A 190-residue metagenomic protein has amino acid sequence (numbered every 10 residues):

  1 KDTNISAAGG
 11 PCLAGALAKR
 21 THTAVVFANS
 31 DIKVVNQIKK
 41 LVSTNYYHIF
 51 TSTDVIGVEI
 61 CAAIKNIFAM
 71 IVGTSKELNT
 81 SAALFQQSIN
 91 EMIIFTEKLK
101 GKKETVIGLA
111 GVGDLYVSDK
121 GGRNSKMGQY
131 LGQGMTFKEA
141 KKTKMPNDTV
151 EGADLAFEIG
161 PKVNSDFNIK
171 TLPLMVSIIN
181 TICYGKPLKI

Functional and structural regions predicted by a protein language model:
K1-C12: Rossmann-fold NAD(P)-binding glycine/threonine-rich loop
D2-N4, H22-T105: Internal alpha-helical scaffold of NAD(P)-dependent oxidoreductase catalytic cores
G10, H22, N124: ATP/adenylate-binding site constellation spanning eukaryotic-like Ser/Thr protein kinases, ABC-transporter
C12, K33, G122: Short alpha-helical
A14-A16, V58: Flexible, glycine-rich beta-alpha linker
G15, N36, S125: Alpha-helical elements of the RecA-like P-loop NTPase motor core of helicases
L17-T21, G121: Short acidic, glycine/serine/threonine-rich loops at helix termini
K65, M70-G73, I89, E97-I190: NAD(P)-dependent Rossmann-like dehydrogenase/reductase catalytic/cofactor-binding core
